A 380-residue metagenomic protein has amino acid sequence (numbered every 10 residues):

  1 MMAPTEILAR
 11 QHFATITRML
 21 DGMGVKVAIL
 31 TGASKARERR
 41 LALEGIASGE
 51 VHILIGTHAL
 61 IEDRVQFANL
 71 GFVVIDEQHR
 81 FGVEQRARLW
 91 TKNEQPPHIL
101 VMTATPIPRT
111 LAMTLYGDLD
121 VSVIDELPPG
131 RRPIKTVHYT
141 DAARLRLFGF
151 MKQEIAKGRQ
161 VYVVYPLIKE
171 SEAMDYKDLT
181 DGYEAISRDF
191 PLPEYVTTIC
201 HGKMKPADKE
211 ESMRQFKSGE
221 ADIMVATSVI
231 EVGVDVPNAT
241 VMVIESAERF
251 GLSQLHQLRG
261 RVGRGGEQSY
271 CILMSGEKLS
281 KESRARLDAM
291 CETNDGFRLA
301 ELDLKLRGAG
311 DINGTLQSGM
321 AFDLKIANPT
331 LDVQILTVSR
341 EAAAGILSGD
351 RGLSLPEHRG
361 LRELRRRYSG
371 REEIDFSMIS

Functional and structural regions predicted by a protein language model:
M1-D288, S380: Inter-lobe coupling/hinge segments of SF2-like helicase ATPases
R214-P237, M242-E245, G260, R264-G276 (+1 more regions): Accessory helical-bundle/CTD segments and flexible terminal tails appended to RecA-like ATPase motors
